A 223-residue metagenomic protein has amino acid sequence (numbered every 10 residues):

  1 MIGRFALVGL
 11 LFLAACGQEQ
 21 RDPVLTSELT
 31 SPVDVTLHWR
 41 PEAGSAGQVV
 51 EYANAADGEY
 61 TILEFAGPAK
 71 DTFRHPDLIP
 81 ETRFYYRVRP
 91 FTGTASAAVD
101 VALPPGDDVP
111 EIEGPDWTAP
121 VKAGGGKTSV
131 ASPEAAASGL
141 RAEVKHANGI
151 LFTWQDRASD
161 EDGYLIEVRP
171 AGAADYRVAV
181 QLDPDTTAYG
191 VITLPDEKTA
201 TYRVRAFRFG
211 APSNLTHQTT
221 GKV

Functional and structural regions predicted by a protein language model:
M1-V8: Sec-dependent signal peptide recognition, specifically the positively charged N-region followed immediately by
G9-G17: Hydrophobic h-region of N-terminal signal peptides that target proteins for export in Gram-negative bacteria
C16-G44, P80, G93-D160, D196 (+1 more regions): Pro/Thr/Ser/Gly-rich low-complexity, intrinsically disordered linker/stalk tracts
V35-L37, Q48-V50, Y60, I150-F152 (+2 more regions): Fold-core signature of tandem repeat domains
W39-P41, V88, V191: Alpha-helix C-terminal capping segments
V49-E81, G93-D100, Y164-E197, F209-H217: Recognizes extended acidic, P/S/T-rich segments that occur within or adjacent to Ig-like beta-sandwich modules
